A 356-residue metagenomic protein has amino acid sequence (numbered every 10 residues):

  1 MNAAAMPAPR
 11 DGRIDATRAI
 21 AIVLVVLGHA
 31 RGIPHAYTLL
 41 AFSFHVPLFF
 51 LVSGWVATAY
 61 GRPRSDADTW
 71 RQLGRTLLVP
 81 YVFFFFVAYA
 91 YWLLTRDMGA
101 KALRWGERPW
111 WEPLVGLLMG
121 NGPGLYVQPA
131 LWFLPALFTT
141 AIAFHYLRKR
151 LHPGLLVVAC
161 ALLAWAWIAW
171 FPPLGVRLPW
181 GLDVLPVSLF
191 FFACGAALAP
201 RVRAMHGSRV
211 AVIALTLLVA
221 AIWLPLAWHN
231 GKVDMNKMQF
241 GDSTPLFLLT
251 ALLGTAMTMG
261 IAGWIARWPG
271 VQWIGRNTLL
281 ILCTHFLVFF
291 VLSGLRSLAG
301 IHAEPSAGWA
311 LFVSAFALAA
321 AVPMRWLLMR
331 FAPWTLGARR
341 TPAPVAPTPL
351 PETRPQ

Functional and structural regions predicted by a protein language model:
N2-Q356: Alpha-helical transmembrane segments and their immediate juxtamembrane cytosolic regions
